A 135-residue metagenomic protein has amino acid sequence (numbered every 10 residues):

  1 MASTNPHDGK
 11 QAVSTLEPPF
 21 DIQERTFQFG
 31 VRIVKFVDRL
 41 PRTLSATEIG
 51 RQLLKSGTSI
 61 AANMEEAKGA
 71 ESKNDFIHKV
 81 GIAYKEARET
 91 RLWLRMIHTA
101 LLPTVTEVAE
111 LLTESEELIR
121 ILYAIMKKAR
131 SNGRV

Functional and structural regions predicted by a protein language model:
M1-V135: Amphipathic alpha-helical assembly/interaction segments
